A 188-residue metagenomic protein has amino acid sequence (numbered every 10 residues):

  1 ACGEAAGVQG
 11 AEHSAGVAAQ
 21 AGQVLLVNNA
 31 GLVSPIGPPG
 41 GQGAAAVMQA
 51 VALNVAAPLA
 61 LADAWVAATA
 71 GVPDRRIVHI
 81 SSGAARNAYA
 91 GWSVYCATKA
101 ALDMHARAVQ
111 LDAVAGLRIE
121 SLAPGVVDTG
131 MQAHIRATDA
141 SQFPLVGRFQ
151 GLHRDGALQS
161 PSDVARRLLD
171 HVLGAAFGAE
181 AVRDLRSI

Functional and structural regions predicted by a protein language model:
A1-A5: Rossmann-fold cofactor-recognition segment
V17, G22, G31-M48, G91: Conserved mid-core segment of classical short-chain dehydrogenase/reductases
V27, V78, I119-L122, Q132: Hydrophobic structural elements of the Rossmann-like NAD(P)H-binding subdomain that define the short-chain
A62, T98: Active-site helix of classical SDR
S82: Residue(s) in the substrate-gating loop at a strand-loop-helix junction that position the organic substrate next
N87, A108-L117: Active-site-adjacent segment of SDR/Rossmann-fold oxidoreductases
S121-P124, T129, A137-I188: C-terminal helical subdomain
